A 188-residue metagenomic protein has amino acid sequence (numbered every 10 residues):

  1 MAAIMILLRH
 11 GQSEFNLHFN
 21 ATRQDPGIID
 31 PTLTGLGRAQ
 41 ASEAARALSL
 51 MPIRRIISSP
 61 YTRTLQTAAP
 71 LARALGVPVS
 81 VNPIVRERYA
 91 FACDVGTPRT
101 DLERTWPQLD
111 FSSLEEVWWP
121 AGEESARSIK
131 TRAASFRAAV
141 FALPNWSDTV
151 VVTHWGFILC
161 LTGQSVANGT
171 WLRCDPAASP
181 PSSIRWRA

Functional and structural regions predicted by a protein language model:
M1-I4, R88-Q108, P144-S147, L159-A188: Acidic, low-complexity terminal tails and accessory targeting/binding regions of phosphate-metabolizing enzymes
A2-I4, L8-V81, E103-T105, A126 (+1 more regions): Active-site-proximal alpha-helix that buttresses catalytic centers in soluble enzyme cores
R9, P83-V85, E115, D175-A178: Residues at the C-termini of beta-strands that transition into short coil/loop
S13, F157-I158: Short active-site segment of divalent metal-dependent hydrolases/proteases that encodes the spacing between
L17-H18, T22, G27-T32, R73-A134 (+1 more regions): Phosphate-handling substructures
A41, A133-R137, W155: Short amphipathic alpha-helical/adjacent loop interface patches that line ligand and macromolecule-binding sites
S49-P52, V140-S147: Glycine-rich phosphate-binding loop signature in dinucleotide/nucleotide-binding domains
S58-T62, I84-V85, L114, V152-G156: Short, well-ordered beta-to-alpha junction loops that form the rim of enzyme active sites and present histidine/acidic
